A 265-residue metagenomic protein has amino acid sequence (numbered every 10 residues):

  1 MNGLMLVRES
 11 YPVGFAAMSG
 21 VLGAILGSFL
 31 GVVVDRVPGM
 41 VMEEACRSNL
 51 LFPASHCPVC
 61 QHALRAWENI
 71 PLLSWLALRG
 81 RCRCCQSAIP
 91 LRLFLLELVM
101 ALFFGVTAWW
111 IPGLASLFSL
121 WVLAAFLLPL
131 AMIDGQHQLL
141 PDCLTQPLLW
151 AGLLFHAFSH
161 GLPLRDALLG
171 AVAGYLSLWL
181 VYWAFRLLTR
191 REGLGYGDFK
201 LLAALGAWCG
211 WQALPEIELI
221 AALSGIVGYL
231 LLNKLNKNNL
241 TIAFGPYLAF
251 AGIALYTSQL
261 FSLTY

Functional and structural regions predicted by a protein language model:
V7, P12-S28, V32-V33, L180 (+3 more regions): Alpha-helical transmembrane segments
S19, L117-F118, V122-G225, L230: Functional transmembrane core segments of multi-pass inner-membrane proteins
G31, A101-W109, L148-F155, A204-G210 (+1 more regions): Membrane-interfacial alpha-helical segments at the cytosolic side of multi-pass membrane proteins
V34-R92: Membrane-proximal soluble regions of multi-pass membrane proteins
I89-M100, L120-W121, K234-G245: Hydrophobic alpha-helical transmembrane segments and immediately flanking/interface helices in integral membrane
L96-F103, L144-G152, F199-L201, F244-A249: Core segments of transmembrane alpha-helices that mediate helix-helix packing or line hydrophobic substrate/ligand
V106-S119: Transmembrane helix-loop-helix
